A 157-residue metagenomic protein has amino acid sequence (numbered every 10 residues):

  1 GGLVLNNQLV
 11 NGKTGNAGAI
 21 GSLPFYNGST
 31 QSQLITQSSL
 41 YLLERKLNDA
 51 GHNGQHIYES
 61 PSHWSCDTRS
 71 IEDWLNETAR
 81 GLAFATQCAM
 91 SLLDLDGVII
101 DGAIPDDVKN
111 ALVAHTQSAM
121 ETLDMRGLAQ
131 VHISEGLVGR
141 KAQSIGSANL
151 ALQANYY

Functional and structural regions predicted by a protein language model:
G1-S29, G146, L150-Y157: Phosphate-binding/catalytic loop of phosphoryl-transfer enzymes
N27-Y157: ATP-binding/phosphotransfer module of carbohydrate and carboxylate kinases, centering on a glycine-rich
